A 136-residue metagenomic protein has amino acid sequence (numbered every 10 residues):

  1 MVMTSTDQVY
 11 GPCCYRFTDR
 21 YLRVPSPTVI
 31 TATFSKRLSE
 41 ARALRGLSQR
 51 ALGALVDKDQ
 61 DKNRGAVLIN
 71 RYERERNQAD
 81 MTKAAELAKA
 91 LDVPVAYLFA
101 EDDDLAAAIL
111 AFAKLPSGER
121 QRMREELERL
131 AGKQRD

Functional and structural regions predicted by a protein language model:
V2-G46: A short, Lys/Arg-rich alpha-helix, primarily the initiator
G46-R71, E86: Short alpha-helical DNA-recognition segment
V56, E73, K83, F99-D102: DNA major-groove recognition helix of helix-turn-helix
D80-Y97: DNA major-groove recognition helix of helix-turn-helix/homeodomain DNA-binding modules
D102-D136: Interfacial/linker helices and their anchor residues that mediate assembly or domain coupling
